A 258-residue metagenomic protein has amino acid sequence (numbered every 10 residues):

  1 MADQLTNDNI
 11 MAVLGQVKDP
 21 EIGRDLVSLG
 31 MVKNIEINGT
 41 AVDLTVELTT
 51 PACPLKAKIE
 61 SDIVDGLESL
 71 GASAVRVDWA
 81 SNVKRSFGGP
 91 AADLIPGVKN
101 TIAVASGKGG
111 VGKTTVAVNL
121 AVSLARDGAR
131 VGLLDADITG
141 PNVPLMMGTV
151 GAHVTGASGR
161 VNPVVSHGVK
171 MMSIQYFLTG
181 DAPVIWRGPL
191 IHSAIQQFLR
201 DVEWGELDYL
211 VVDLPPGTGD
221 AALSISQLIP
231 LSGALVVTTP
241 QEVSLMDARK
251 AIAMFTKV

Functional and structural regions predicted by a protein language model:
M1-K33: N-proximal, solvent-exposed amphipathic alpha-helical segments enriched in charged/polar residues
L14, V32, C53, L67 (+8 more regions): Residue-level signature of catalytic and energy-coupling elements of molecular machines, predominantly ATP/GTP-dependent
S28-M31, E36-V42, T49-A105: Extreme N-terminal, non-catalytic leader segments that precede Walker-type/kinase nucleotide-binding cores
A52, F177-L190, V236-V243: Flexible beta-alpha connector loops of hexameric P-loop NTPases
S61, A92, D201-W204, D208-Y209 (+1 more regions): Conserved catalytic-core segment of NTP-binding enzymes
E68, A121, A125, S226: Gly/Ala-rich phosphate-binding loop of Rossmann-like dinucleotide-binding domains, activating on the conserved
T101-I138, I252: Walker A/P-loop phosphate-binding motif and the immediately C-terminal alpha-helix
L124-W186, H192, L199: Phosphate-binding loop that captures ATP/GTP phosphates
